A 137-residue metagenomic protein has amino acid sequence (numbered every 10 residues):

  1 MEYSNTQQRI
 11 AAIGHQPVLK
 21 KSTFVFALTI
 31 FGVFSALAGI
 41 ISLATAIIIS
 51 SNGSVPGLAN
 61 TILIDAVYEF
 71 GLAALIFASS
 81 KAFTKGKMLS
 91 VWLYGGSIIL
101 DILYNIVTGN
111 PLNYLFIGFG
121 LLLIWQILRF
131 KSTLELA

Functional and structural regions predicted by a protein language model:
E2-A137: Topology signature of small-to-medium multi-pass alpha-helical membrane proteins
